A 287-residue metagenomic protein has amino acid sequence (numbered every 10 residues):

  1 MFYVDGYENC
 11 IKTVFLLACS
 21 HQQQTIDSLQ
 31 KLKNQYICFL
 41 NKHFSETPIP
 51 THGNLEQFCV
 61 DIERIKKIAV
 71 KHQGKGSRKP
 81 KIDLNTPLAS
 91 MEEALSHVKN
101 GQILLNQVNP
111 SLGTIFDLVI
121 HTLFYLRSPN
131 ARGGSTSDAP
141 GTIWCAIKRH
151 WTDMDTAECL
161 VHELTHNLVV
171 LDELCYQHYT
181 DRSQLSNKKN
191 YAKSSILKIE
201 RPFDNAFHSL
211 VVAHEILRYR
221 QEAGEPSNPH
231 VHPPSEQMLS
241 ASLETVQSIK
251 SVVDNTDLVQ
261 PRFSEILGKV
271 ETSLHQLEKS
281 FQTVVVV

Functional and structural regions predicted by a protein language model:
M1-Q73: N-terminal low-structure segments adjacent to metalloprotease catalytic domains across cellular compartments
I26, P140, L274-V287: Low-complexity intrinsically disordered segments
S28, Q35, D61, L104 (+3 more regions): Charge-rich, solvent-exposed alpha-helical interaction surfaces
Q73-A139, R149: Auxiliary, metal-adjacent structural segments of Zn-dependent hydrolase domains
G113-T122, L126-T136, K148-H150, K188-E271: Metalloprotease/metallohydrolase-associated module, dominated by Zn2+-dependent proteases
T136, H150-E158, V170-K198: Post-HEXXH active-site segment of zinc metalloproteases
T165, V169: Short active-site segment of divalent metal-dependent hydrolases/proteases that encodes the spacing between
